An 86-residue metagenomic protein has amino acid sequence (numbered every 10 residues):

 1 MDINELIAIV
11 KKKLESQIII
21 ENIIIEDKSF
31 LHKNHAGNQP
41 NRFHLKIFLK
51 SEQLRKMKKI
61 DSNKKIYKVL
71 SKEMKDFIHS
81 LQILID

Functional and structural regions predicted by a protein language model:
M1-D86: N-terminal, polar/charged subdomain of small-to-medium soluble alpha/beta proteins
